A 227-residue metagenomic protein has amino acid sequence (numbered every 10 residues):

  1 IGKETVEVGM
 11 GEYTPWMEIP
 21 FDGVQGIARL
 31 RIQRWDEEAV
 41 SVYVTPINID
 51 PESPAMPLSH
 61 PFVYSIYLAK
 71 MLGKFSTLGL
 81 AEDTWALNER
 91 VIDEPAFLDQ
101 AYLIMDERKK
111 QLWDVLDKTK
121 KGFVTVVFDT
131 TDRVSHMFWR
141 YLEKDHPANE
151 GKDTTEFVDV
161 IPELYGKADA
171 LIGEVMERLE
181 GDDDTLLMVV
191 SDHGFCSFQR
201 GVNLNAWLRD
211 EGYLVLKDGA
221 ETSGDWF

Functional and structural regions predicted by a protein language model:
I1-K152: His/Asp/Glu-rich, glycine-adjacent segments that coordinate divalent cations and/or stabilize oxyanion chemistry on
P51-P54, L58, K70, W113 (+3 more regions): Acidic, His- and aromatic-enriched active-site or binding-groove loops in soluble protein domains that engage sugars
F97-Q100, I104, F157-V160, L164 (+1 more regions): Conserved acidic
V124-V126, D182, R209, D225-F227: Active-site loop segments of alpha/beta catalytic cores
M137-R178: Extended hydrophobic/aromatic segments used for targeting, binding, or gating
Y165-L208: Metal-dependent active-site segment of extracytoplasmic phospho-/sulfohydrolases and closely related
V190-G194, T222-F227: A glycine-rich phosphate-binding loop feature that marks nucleotide/adenosyl-phosphate handling sites
